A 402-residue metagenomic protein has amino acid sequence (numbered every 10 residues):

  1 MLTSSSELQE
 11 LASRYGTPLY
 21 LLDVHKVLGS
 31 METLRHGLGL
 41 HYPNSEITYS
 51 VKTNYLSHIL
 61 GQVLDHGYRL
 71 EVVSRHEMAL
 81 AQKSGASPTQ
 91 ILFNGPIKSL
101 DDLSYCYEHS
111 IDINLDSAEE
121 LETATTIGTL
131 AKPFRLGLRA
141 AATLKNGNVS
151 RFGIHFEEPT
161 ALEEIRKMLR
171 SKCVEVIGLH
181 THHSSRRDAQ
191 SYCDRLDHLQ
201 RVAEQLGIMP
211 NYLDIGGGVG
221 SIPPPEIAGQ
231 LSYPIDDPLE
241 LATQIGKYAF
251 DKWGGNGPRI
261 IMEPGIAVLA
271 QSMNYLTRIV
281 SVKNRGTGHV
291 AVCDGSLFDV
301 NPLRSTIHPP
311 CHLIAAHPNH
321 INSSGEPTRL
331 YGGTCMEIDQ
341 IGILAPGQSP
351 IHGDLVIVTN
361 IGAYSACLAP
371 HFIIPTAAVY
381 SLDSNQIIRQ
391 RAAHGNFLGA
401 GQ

Functional and structural regions predicted by a protein language model:
M1-P133, R166-E175, I208-M209, S349-P350 (+1 more regions): A charged N-terminal "starter" segment
S6, L22-G29, N54, E119 (+11 more regions): Conserved active-site and cofactor/substrate-binding residues in soluble primary-metabolism enzymes
V27, K52, S74, C106 (+6 more regions): Conserved, mostly hydrophobic/aromatic
T53-Y55, H76-E77, I97-S99, S117-E119 (+7 more regions): Active-site-proximal loop/turn and secondary-structure-junction residues that shape catalytic pockets, frequently
L103, A124-G128, G153, V280-S281 (+1 more regions): A generic local secondary-structure boundary/capping motif
A142-R278: Active-site loop/helix belt of alpha/beta enzymes
Q244, F250, G255-Q402: Charged (often Lys/Glu-rich) extended helix/loop segments that serve as interaction or gating elements
